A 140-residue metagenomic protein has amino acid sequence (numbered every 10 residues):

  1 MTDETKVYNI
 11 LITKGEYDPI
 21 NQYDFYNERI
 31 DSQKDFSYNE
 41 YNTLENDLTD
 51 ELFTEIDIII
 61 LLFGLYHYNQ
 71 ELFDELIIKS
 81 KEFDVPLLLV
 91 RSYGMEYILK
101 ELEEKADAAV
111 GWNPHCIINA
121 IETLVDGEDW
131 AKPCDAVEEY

Functional and structural regions predicted by a protein language model:
M1-E55, E139-Y140: Conserved N-terminal substructure of TIR/SEFIR domains
M1-N9, E16, Y97-Y140: C-terminal interaction surface of TIR/SEFIR-family domains
N21-Y23, Q70-L72, L99-K100: Short glycine-/acidic-enriched loop or helix-start segments at secondary-structure transitions that form or flank
Y26-I30, S80, I121, V125: Hydrophobic, Leu/Ile/Phe/Ala-enriched alpha-helical segments that form helix-helix packing faces
N27, D74-K81, L99: Short amphipathic alpha-helical segments and helix-helix/interface helices
Y38-E40, L87, D107-G111: Conserved beta-strand scaffold positions in the cores of enzyme catalytic domains, especially in NTP/NDP-utilizing
L52-K79, L87-Y93: Conserved beta-strand-loop-alpha-helix hinge of the TIR/SEFIR fold
